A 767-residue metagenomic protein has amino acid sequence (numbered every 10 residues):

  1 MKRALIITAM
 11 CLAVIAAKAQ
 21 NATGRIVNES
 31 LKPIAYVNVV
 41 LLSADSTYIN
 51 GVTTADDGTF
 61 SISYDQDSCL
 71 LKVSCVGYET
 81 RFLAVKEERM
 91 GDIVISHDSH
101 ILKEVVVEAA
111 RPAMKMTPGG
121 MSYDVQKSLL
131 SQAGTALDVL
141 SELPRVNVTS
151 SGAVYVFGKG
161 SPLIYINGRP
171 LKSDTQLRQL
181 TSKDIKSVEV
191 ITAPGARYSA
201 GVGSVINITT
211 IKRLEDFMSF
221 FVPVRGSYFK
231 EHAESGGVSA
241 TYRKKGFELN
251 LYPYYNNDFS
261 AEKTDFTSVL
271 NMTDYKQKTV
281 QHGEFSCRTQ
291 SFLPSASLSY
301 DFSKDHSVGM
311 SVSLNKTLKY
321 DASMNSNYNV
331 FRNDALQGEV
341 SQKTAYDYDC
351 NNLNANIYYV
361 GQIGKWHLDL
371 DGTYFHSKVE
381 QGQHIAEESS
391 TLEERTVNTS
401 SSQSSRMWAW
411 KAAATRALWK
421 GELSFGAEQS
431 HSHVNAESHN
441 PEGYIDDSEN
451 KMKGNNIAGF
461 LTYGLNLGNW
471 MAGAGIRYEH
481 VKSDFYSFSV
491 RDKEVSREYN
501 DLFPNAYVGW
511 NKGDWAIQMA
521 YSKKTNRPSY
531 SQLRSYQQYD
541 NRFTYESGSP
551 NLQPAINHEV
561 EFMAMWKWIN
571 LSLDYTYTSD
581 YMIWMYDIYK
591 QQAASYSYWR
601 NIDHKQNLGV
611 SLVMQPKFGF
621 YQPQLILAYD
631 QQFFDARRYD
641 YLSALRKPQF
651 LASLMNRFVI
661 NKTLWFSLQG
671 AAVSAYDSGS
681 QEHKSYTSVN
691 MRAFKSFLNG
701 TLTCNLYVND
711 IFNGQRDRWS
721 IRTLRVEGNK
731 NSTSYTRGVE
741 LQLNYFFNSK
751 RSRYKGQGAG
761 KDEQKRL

Functional and structural regions predicted by a protein language model:
V40-L42, S74-Y78, M90-L129, T149-S151 (+2 more regions): Short, acidic, small-residue-rich periplasmic hinge/interaction motif at the N-terminus of Gram-negative outer-membrane
D45-T59: Short, acidic Ser/Thr/Gly-rich low-complexity loop/linker segments typical of extracellular and cell-surface proteins
E88-I95, E104, A136-V139, Y155 (+4 more regions): N-terminal periplasmic accessory domains that precede and gate Gram-negative outer-membrane beta-barrel machines
A136, E142, R169-P194: Short acidic/polar hinge/loop motifs at secondary-structure boundaries that mediate gating or recognition
T209-V224, F292-A296, A322-N327, G382-A386 (+5 more regions): Surface-exposed extracellular loop regions of Gram-negative outer-membrane beta-barrel proteins
L293-L318, Q342-S487, W510-A516, I569-L573 (+1 more regions): Face-selective signature of the C-terminal outer-membrane beta-barrel domain
M407-K411, N456-A458, Q553, E559 (+2 more regions): Outer membrane beta-barrel strand-and-loop segments of large Gram-negative receptors, especially TonB-dependent
K451-G454, E494-R497, T525-S579, S597-L608 (+1 more regions): Outer-membrane beta-barrel signature, preferentially recognizing the C-terminal barrel domain of Gram-negative
